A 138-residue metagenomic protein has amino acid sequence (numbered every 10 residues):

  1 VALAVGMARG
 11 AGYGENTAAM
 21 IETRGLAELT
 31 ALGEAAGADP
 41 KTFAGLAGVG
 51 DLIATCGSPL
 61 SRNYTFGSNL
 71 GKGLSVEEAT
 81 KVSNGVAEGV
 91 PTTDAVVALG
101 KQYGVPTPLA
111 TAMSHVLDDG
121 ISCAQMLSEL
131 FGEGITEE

Functional and structural regions predicted by a protein language model:
V1-V5, R9-N16, L26, T30 (+2 more regions): NAD(P)-dependent Rossmann-like dehydrogenase/reductase catalytic/cofactor-binding core
T17-I21: Short, contiguous, pocket-lining structural segments that sit at or immediately flank catalytic/ligand-binding sites
